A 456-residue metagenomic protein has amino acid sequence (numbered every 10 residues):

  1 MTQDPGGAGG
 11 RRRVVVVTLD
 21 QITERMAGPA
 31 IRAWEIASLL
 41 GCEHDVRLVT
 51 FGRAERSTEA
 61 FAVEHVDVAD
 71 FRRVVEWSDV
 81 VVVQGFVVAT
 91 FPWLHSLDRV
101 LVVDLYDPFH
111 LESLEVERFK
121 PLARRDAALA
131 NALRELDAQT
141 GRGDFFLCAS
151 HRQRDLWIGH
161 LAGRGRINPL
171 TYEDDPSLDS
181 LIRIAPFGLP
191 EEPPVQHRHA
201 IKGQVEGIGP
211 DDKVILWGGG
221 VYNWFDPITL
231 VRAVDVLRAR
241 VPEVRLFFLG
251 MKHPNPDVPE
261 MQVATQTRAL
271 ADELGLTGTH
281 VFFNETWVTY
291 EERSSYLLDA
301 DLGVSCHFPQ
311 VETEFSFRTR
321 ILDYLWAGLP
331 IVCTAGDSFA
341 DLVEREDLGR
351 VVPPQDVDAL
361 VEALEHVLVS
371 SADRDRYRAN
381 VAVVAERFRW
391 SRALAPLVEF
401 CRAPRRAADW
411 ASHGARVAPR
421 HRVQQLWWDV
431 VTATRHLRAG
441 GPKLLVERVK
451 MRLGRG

Functional and structural regions predicted by a protein language model:
V15-T18, L147, L189-P193, A200-F225 (+2 more regions): Conserved donor-binding/catalytic core segment of Leloir-type glycosyltransferases
L19, T23, V103-R134, R154-H160 (+3 more regions): Acceptor-binding helix/loop patch of EC 2.4 sugar-transfer enzymes, predominantly nucleotide-sugar-dependent
A138-V205, P210: Donor nucleotide-sugar binding/catalytic pocket of nucleotide-sugar-dependent glycosyltransferases
S177-L178, A385-G456: C-terminal amphipathic helix plus adjacent low-complexity, charged tail appended to glycosyltransferase catalytic
G250, P259-S295: Nucleotide-activated donor-binding/catalytic signature segment of Leloir-type glycosyltransferases, i.e., the conserved
L302-S305, D323-C333: Short hydrophobic beta-strand element within catalytic cores of glycosyltransferases and related nucleotide-activated
A340-E365: Change "using UDP/GDP/dTDP sugars" to "using nucleotide sugars
H366, D373-R387, G414-A415: A short, well-ordered alpha-helix in the C-terminal region of glycosyltransferases
